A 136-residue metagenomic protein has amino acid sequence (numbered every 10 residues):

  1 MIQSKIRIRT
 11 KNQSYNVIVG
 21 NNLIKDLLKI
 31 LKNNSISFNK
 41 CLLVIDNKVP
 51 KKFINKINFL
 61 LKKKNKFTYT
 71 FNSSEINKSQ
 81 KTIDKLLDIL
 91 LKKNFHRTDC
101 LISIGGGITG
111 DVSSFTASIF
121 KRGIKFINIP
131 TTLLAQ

Functional and structural regions predicted by a protein language model:
M1-C100: ATP/NTP phosphate-donor binding region
K78-Q136: Glycine/threonine-rich beta-strand-loop-alpha-helix active-site module that forms ligand/phosphate-binding
